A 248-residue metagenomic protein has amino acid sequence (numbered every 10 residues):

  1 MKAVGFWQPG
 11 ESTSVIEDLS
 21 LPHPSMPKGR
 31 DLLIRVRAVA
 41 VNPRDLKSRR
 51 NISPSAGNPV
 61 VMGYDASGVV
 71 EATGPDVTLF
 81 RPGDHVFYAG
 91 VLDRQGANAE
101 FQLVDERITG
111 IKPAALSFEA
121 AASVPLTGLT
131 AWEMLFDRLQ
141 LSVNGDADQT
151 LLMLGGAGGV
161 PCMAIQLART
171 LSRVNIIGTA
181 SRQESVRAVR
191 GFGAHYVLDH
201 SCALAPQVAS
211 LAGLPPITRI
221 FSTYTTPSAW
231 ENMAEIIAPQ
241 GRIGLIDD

Functional and structural regions predicted by a protein language model:
F6, V39, T73, K112-A115: Residue-level recognition of beta-strand microenvironments
P22-A40, R50-Q95: Glycine-rich beta-strand-centered segment in the early N-terminal region that forms part of a ligand/cofactor-binding
H85, T150, N175, G241-R242: Short glycine-centered segments of the SAM/dcSAM-binding site in methyltransferase folds
V86, L151, P216, I220: Receiver (REC) domain switch-region micro-motif
D93-E106: A structural motif shared across PLP-dependent enzymes of the aminotransferase-like
A122-C202: Mid-domain Rossmann-like dinucleotide-binding core that forms the NAD(H)/NADP(H) cofactor-binding site
V143-G145, R187, F192-D248: Glycine-rich cofactor phosphate-binding loops and adjacent beta1-alpha1 units of small-molecule cofactor enzyme domains
